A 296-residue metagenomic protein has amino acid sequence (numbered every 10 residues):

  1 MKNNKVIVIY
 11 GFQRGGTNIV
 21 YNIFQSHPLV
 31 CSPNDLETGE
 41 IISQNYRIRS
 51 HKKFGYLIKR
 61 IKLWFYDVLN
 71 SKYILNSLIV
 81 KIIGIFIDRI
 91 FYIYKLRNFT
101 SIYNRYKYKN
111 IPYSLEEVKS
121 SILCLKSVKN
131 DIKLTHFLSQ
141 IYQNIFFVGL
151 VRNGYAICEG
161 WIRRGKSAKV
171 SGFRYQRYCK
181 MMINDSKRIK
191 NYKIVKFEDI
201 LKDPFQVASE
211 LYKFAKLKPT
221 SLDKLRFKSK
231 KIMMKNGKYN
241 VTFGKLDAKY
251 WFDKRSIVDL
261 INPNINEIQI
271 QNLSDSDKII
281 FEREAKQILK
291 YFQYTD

Functional and structural regions predicted by a protein language model:
M1-V8, S186, K213, L217-D296: PAPS-dependent sulfotransferases, especially Golgi type II membrane carbohydrate sulfotransferases
V8, I19, F146: Amphipathic alpha-helical recognition patches that constitute DNA-binding helices
G11-F12: P-loop (Walker A) phosphate-binding loop of NTP-binding proteins
N18-C31: A conserved segment at the C-terminal end of the G1
C31-N34, K193: Conserved catalytic segments around the Walker B and adjacent sensor/switch elements of P-loop NTPase domains
P33-I132, I141, P263: PAPS-dependent sulfation machinery
T38-I41, Y155-C158, R226-S229: Short gly/pro/ser/thr-enriched loop/turn and capping motifs at secondary-structure boundaries
P112-D223, G237-S256: PAPS-dependent sulfotransferase catalytic domain
